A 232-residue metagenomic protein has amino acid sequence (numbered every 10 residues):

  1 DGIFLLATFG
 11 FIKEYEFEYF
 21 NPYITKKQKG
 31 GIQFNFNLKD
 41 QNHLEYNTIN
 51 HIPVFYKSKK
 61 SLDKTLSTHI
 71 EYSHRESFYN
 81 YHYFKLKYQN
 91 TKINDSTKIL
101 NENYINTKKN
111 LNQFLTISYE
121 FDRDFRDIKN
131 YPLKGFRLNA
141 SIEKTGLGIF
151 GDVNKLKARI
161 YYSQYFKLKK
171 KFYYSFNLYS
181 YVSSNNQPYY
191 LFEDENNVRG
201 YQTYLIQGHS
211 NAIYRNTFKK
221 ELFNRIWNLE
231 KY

Functional and structural regions predicted by a protein language model:
D1, T107, F114-Y232: C-terminal outer-membrane beta-barrel translocator/porin domains of Gram-negative envelope proteins and their
D1-S118, R123-R126, F192-N196, Y204-H209: Gram-negative/organellar outer-membrane beta-barrel architecture
